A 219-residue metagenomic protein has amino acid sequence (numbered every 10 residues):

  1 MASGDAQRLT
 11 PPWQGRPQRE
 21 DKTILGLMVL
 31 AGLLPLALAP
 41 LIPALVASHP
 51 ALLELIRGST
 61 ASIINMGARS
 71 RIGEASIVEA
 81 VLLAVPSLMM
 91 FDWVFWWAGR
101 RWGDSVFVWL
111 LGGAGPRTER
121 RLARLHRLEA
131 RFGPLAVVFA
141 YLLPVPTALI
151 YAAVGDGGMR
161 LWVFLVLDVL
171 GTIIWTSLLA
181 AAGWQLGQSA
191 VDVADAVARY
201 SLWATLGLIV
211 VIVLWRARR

Functional and structural regions predicted by a protein language model:
M1-S48, I72-P146, Q188-S201, W215-R219: Membrane-interfacial helix-loop-helix
A47-A61, G158: Loop-to-helix transition at the N-terminal end of transmembrane alpha-helices
S48-E54, A136-F139, V166-L170: Short, amphipathic, aromatic/basic-enriched membrane-interface segments that mark the entry/exit of transmembrane
G58-I72: A generic, lipid-embedded transmembrane alpha helix
I64, A68, W96, R100 (+2 more regions): Transmembrane alpha-helix boundary and packing residues in multipass membrane permease domains and related
I77-L82, D156-T172: Membrane-interface alpha-helices at helix entry/exit sites of multi-pass transporters
D92, A148, A152, T176-A180: Hydrophobic transmembrane alpha-helices of multi-pass small-molecule transporters
D168-R219: C-terminal membrane module of polytopic membrane proteins
